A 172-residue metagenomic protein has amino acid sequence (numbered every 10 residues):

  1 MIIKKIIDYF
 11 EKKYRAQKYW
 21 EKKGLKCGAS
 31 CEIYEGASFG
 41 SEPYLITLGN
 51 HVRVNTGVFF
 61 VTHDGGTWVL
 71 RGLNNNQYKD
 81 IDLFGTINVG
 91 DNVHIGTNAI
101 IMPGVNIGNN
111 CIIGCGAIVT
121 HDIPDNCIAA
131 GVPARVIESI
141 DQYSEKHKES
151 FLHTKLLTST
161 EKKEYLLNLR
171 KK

Functional and structural regions predicted by a protein language model:
M1-G24, A29-S30, G66-T67, V132-K172: Terminal amphipathic alpha-helical/low-complexity segments used for targeting or macromolecular assembly
A29, G90-D91, N106-N110, I123-C127: Structural motif
C31-I33, I113: Hydrophobic, membrane-inserted alpha-helices
Y34-N106, V132-P133, S139-D141: Flexible, glycine/small-residue-enriched loop-and-beta-strand segment within the central core of proteins
H63, D122, K146: Residues that scaffold the ATP/ADP-binding catalytic core of kinase and kinase-like folds
T97-I112, A117-H121: Beta-rich strand-turn-strand
I118-T120, I128, V136: Conserved hydrophobic/aromatic beta-strand scaffold that supports enzyme active sites
D122-N126, H153-L156: Short arginine-rich
